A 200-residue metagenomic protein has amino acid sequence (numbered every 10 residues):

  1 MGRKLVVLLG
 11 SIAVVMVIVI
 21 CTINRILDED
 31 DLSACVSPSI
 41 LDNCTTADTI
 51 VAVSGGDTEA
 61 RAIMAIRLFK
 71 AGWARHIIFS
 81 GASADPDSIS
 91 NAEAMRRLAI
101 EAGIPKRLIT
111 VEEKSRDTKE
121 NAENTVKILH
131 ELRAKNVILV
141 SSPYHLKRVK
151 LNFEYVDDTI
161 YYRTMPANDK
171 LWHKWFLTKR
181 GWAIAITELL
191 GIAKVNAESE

Functional and structural regions predicted by a protein language model:
M1-V15: N-terminal Sec-pathway targeting helices
L9-G10, F69, A197: Generic short alpha-helical hydrophobic face used as a protein-protein interaction/packing hotspot
V19-K179: A structural signal for short, hydrophobic/glycine-enriched beta-strand patches
T178-E200: A transmembrane-helix-recognition feature enriched in membrane-embedded lipid enzymes and envelope glyco-/phospholipid
